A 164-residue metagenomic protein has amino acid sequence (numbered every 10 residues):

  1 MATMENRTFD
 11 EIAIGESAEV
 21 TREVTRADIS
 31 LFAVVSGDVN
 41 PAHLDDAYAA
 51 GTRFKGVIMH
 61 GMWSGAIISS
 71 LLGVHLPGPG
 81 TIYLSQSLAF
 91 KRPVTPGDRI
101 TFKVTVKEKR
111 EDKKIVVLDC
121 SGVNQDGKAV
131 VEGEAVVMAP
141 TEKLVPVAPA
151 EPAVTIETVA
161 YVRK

Functional and structural regions predicted by a protein language model:
A2-T81, L144-K164: Hot-dog-fold acyl-thioester-processing enzymes
T3-I14, T95-K164: HotDog/MaoC-like acyl-thioester-processing domains
T8, F54, L84, A89-F90 (+1 more regions): Short, conserved secondary-structure segments in the cores of folded domains
E19-T21, S87, E132-V136: Well-ordered beta-strand positions in beta-sheet-rich domains
I82-L84, V116: Short, basic and Ser/Thr-rich N-terminal targeting/leader segments
